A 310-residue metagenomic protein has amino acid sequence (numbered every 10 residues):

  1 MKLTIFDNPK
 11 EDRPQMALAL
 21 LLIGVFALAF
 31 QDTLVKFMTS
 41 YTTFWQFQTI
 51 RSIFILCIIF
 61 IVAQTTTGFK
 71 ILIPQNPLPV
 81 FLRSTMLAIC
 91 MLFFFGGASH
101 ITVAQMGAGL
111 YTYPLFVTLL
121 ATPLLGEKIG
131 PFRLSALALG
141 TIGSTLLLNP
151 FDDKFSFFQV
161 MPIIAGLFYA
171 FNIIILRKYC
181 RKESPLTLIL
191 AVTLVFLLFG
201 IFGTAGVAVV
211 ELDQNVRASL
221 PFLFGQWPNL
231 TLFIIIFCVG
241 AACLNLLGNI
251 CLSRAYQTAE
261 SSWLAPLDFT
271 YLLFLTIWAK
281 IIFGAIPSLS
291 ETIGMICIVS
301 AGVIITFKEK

Functional and structural regions predicted by a protein language model:
M1-F26, L56-L82, P131, L194 (+3 more regions): Membrane-interface interhelical linkers
K2-Q46, K154-K178: Glycine-/small-residue-enriched transmembrane alpha-helix faces in small-molecule transporters and effluxers
V25, A29-F30, F60, S84 (+7 more regions): Hydrophobic/small/kink-forming positions within alpha-helical transmembrane segments of polytopic membrane proteins
K36, I59, K154-A218, F224 (+1 more regions): Transmembrane alpha-helical segments that form core, pore/gating elements of small-molecule transporters/exporters
M38, F47, G97, V103 (+5 more regions): Hydrophobic/aromatic residues within transmembrane alpha-helices of multi-pass small-molecule transporters
I50, M106-T112, C180-V195, L246-K280: Helix-helix packing/entry segments at the starts of transmembrane helices
Y113-S135, L273-T292: C-terminal transmembrane-helix exit sites in multi-pass transporters
F132-N149, S290-E309: Hydrophobic transmembrane alpha-helices of multi-pass small-molecule transport proteins
